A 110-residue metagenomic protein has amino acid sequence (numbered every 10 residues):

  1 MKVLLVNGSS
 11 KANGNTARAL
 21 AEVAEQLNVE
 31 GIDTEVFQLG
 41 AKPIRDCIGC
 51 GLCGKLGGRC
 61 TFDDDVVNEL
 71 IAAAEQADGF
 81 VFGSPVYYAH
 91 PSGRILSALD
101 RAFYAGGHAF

Functional and structural regions predicted by a protein language model:
K2-I32: N-terminal beta1-alpha1 ligand-phosphate binding loop
N7-G8, A12-G14, R45-G54, D78: Cysteine-centered iron-sulfur cluster-binding motifs in ferredoxin-type domains/subunits of redox enzymes
K11-A12, K42, Y87-H90: Glycine-/small-residue-rich active-site loops that bind phosphorylated ligands and cofactors
R18-A21, G49-L52, R94-A98: Short, glycine/charged-enriched secondary-structure capping and boundary segments
I32-P43: A short beta-strand-loop structural module common to alpha/beta enzyme folds
K42-A74: Cysteine-cluster motifs in flexible loop/terminal segments that predominantly coordinate metals
T61-F110: Helix-loop-strand module that forms the ligand-binding subsite of alpha/beta enzymes
